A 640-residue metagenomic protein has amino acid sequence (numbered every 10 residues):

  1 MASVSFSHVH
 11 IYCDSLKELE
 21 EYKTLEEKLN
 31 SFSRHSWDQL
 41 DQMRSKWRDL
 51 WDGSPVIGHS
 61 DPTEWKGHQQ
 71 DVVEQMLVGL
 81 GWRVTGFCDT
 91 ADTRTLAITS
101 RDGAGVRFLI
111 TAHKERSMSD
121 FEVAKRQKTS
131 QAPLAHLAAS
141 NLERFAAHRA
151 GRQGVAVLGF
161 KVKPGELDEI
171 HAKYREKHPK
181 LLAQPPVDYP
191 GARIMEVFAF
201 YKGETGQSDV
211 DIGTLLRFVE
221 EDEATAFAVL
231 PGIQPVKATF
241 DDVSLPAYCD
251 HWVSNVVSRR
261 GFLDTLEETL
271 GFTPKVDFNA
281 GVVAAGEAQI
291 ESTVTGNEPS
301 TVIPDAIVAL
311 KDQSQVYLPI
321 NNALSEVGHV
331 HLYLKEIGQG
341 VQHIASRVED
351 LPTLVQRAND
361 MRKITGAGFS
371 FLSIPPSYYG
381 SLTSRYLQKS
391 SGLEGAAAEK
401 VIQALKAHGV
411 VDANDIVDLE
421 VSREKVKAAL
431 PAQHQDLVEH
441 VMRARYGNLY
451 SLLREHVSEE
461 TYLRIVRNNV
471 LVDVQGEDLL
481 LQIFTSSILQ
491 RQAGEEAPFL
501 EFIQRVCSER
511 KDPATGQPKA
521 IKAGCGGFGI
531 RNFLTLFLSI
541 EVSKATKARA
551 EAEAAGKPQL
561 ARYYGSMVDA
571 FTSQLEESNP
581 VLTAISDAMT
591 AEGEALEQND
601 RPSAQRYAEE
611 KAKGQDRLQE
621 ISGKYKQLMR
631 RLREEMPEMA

Functional and structural regions predicted by a protein language model:
M1: Histidine- and aromatic-rich ligand-binding microenvironments
V4-P55, H59-E64, D71, V78-G151 (+2 more regions): Vicinal oxygen chelate
L318-H331, K335-G338: Flexible internal linker/loop segments at domain or repeat junctions
E336-M361: Internal, well-ordered interaction modules that form the hydrophobic cores of assembly/scaffold domains in eukaryotic
